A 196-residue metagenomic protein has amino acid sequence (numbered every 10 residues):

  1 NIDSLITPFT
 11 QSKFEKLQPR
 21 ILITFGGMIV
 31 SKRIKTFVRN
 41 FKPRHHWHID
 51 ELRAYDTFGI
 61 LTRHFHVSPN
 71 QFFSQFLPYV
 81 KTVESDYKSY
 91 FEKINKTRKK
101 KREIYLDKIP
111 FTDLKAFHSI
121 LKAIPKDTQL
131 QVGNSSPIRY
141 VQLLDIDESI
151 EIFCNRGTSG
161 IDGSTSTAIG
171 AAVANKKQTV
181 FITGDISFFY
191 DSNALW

Functional and structural regions predicted by a protein language model:
N1-H45, D147-N175, F189-N193: Glycine-rich, anion-gripping cofactor-binding loops and their flanking helix/strand elements in enzyme active sites
D3, K16-I21, S85-Y87, N134-R139: Short low-complexity stretches enriched in small and charged residues
Q11, Q18, Q71, Q75 (+3 more regions): Residue-identity detector for glutamine
I21-I23, H45-I49, R63-F65, F153 (+1 more regions): Hydrophobic/aromatic beta-strand patches that form the interior of the parallel beta-sheet core in alpha/beta enzyme
G26-V30, L52, S135-P137, I186: Short glycine-rich anion-binding loops that position phosphate/pyrophosphate groups of nucleotides and phosphorylated
S31-R33, A54-F58, R139-V141: Short, charged/polar "capping" segments at the starts of alpha-helices and the immediately preceding loops
V38-S136: Phosphate/pyrophosphate-binding active-site segments
T97-I182, S187-F189, N193-W196: Cofactor-binding active-site loop characterized by glycine-rich and histidine/acidic residues
